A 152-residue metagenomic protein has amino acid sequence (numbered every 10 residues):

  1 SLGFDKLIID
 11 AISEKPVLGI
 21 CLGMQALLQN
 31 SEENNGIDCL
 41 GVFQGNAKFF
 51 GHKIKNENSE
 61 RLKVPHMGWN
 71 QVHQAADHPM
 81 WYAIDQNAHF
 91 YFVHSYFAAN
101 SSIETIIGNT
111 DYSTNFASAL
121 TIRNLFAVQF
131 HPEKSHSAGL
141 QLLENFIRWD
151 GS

Functional and structural regions predicted by a protein language model:
S1-H66: Cysteine-nucleophile active-site neighborhood
I9-S13, N46-S152: Amide-donor transfer/coupling interface in amidating biosynthetic enzymes
